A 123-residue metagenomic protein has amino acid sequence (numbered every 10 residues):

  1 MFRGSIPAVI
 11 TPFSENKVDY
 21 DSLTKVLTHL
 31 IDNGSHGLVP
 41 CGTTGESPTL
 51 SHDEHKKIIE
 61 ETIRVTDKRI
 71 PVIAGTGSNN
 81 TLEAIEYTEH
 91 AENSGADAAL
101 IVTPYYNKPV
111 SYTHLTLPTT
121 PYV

Functional and structural regions predicted by a protein language model:
M1-F2, K68: Residue-level preference for short coil/turn positions at secondary-structure junctions
F2-R3, Y20: Onset of an N-terminal alpha helix
R3-S14, C41: Generic N-terminal amphipathic, Lys/Arg-enriched alpha-helix
S14, Y20-L115: Active-site beta->alpha loop and helix N-cap motifs at the rims of alpha/beta catalytic domains
H114-V123: Single conserved hydrophobic/aromatic residue that forms the stacking wall/gate of nucleotide- or nucleobase-binding
